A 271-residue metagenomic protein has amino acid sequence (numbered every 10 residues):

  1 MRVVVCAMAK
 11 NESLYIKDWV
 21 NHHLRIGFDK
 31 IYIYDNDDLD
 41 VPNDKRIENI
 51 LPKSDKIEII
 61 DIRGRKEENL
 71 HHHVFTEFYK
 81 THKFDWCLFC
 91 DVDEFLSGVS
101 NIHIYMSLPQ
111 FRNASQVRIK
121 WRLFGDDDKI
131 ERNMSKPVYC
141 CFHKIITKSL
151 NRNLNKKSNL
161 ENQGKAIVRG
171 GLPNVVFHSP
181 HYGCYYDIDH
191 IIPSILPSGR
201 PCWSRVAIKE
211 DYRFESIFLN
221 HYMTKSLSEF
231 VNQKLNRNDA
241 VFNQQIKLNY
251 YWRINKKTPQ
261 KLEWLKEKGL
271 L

Functional and structural regions predicted by a protein language model:
M1-L24: N-proximal low-complexity "stem/linker" segments adjacent to membrane-targeting elements
V4-A7, Y32-I33, I59, R118: Structural recognition of the beta-strand scaffold that forms the well-ordered cores of secreted hydrolase catalytic
A7, H22, Y34-N49: Ser/Thr-glycine-rich phosphate-binding loops at phosphate-binding pockets of nucleotides, nucleotide cofactors
N36, D91-V92: Short acidic donor-binding/metal-coordinating loop in glycosyltransferase active sites
D40-C90, S97-G98: Active-site-proximal specificity loops/subdomain of glycosyltransferases
H71-H73, G98-L271: Catalytic-site signature of metal-activated, phosphate-bearing donor transferases, centered on the GT-A/GT-A-like
